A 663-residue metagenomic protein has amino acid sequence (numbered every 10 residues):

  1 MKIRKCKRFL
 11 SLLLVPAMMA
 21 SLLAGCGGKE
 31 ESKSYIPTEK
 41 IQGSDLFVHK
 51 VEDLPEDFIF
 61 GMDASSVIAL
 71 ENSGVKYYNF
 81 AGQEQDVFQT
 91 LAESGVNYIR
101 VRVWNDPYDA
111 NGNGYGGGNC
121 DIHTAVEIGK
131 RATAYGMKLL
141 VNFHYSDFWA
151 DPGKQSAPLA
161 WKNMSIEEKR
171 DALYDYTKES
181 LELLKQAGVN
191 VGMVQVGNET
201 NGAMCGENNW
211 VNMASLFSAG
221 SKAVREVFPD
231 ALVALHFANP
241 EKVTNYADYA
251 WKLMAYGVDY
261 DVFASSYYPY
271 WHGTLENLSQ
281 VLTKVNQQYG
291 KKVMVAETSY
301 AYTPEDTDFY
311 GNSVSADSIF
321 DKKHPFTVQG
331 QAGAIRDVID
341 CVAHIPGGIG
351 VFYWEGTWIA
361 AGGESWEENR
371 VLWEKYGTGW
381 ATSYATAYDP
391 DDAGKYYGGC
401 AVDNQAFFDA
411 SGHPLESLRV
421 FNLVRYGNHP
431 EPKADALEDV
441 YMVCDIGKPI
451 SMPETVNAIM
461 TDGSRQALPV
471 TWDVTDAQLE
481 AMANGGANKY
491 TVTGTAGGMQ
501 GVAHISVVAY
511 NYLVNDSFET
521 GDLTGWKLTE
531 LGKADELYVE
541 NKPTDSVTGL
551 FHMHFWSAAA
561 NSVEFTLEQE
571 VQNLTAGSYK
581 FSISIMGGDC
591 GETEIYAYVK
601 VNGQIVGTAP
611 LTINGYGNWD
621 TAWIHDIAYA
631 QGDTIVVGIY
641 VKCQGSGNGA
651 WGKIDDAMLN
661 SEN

Functional and structural regions predicted by a protein language model:
E39, L46, K284, T303-V314 (+4 more regions): Aromatic-rich peripheral "rim/lid" segments of glycoside hydrolase catalytic domains that contact and position glycan
V51-F60, V508-A534: Extracellular carbohydrate-recognition regions
Q83-A150, W210-A231, L278-Q288: Aromatic-lined substrate-binding rim segments of carbohydrate-active enzymes
D86, E519-H554, A560: Extracellular glycan-recognition surfaces and repeat-rich motifs
D86-F88, L232, A247-F320, V328-G330 (+2 more regions): Glycoside hydrolase catalytic-domain groove-lining segments
G114-Y115, C120-T124, A150-M254, V258 (+2 more regions): Active-site cleft segment of glycoside hydrolase catalytic domains centered on the general acid/base Glu
G463-H504: Serine/threonine-rich, repeat-prone extracellular segments and beta-strand-based repeat modules of secreted/surface
N602-T634, Q644: Extracellular carbohydrate recognition and processing domains and analogous Trp-centered ligand-binding platforms
